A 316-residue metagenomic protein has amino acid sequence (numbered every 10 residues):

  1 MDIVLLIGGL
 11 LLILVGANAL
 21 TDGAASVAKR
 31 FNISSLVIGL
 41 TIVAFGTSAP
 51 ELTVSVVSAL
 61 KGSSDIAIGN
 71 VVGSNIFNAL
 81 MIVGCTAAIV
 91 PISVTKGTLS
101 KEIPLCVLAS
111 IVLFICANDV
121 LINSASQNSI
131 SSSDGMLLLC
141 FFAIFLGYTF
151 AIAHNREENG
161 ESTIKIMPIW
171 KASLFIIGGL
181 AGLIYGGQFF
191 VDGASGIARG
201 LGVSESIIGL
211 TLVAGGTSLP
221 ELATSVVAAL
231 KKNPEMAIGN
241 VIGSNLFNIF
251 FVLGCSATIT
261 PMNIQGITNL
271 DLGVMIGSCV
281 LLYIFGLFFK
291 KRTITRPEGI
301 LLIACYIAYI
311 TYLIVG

Functional and structural regions predicted by a protein language model:
M1-G316: Hydrophobic alpha-helical segments, chiefly the membrane-spanning helices and signal/signal-anchor peptides
